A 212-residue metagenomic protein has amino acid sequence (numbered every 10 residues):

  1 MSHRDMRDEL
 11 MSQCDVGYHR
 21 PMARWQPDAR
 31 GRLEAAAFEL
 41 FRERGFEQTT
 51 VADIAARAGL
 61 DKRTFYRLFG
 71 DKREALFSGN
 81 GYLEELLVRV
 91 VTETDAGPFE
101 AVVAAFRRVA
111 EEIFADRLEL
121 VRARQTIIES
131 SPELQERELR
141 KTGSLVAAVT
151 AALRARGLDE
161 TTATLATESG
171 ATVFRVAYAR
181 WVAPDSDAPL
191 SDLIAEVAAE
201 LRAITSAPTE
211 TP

Functional and structural regions predicted by a protein language model:
S2-H19, R154, S186-P212: C-terminal peripheral helix-coil segments that are non-catalytic and often amphipathic
S2-R44, Q48-L60, E85: Basic, helix-initiating cap at the start of DNA-binding domains
E43-F46, G59-L60, Y66-S78, Y82: HTH DNA-binding helix-turn interface
N80-L83, L87, V109, V149 (+1 more regions): Hydrophobic recognition helices of helix-based DNA-binding modules
E85-R124: Hydrophobic alpha-helical connector segments
I113-D116, A177-D185: Secondary-structure edge/capping motif, primarily at the C-terminal ends of alpha-helices and the immediately following
L120, I128, E160-R180, L193-L201: Hydrophobic alpha-helical segments that form the core of small-molecule binding pockets and/or dimer interfaces
S131-R156, T161-E168: Amphipathic alpha-helical packing segments from all-alpha helical-bundle domains
